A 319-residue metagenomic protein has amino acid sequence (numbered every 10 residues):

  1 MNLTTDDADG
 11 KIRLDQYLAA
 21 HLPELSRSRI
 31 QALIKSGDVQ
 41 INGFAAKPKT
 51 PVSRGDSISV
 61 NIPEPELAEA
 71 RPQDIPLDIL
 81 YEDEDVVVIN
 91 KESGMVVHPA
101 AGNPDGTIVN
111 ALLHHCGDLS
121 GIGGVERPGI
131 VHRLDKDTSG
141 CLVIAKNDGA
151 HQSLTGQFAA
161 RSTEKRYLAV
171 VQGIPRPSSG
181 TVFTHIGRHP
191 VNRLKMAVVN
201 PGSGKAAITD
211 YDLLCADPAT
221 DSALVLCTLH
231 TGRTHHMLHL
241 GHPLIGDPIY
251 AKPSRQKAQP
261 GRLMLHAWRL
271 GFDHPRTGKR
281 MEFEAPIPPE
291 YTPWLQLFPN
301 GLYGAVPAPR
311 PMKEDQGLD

Functional and structural regions predicted by a protein language model:
M1-D319: RNA pseudouridine synthases
